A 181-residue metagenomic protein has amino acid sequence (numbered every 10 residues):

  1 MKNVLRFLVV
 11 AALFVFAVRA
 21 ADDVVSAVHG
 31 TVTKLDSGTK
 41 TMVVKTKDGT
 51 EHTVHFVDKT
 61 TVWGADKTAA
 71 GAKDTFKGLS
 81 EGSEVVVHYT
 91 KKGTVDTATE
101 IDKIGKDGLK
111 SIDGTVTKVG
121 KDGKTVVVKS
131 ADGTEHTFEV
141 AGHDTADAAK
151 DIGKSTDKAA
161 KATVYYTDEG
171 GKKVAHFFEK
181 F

Functional and structural regions predicted by a protein language model:
K2-K59, G64-H143, A148-F181: Short, flexible, surface-exposed loop segments at domain boundaries
